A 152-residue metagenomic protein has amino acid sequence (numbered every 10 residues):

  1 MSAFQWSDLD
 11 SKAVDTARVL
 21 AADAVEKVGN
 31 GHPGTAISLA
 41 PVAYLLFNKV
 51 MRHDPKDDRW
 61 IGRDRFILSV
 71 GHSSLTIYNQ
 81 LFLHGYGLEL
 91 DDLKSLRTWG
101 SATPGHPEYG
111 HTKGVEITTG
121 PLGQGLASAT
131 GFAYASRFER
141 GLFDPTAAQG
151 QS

Functional and structural regions predicted by a protein language model:
M1-T16: Generic start-of-chain signal for non-secretory N-termini
F4-Q5, E26-K27, V115-E116: Short coil/turn segments at secondary-structure junctions
V14-N30: N-terminal capping segment at the start of a domain
N30-A36: Flexible, glycine/charged-enriched surface loops at secondary-structure junctions
S38-S152: Cofactor-binding active-site loop characterized by glycine-rich and histidine/acidic residues
